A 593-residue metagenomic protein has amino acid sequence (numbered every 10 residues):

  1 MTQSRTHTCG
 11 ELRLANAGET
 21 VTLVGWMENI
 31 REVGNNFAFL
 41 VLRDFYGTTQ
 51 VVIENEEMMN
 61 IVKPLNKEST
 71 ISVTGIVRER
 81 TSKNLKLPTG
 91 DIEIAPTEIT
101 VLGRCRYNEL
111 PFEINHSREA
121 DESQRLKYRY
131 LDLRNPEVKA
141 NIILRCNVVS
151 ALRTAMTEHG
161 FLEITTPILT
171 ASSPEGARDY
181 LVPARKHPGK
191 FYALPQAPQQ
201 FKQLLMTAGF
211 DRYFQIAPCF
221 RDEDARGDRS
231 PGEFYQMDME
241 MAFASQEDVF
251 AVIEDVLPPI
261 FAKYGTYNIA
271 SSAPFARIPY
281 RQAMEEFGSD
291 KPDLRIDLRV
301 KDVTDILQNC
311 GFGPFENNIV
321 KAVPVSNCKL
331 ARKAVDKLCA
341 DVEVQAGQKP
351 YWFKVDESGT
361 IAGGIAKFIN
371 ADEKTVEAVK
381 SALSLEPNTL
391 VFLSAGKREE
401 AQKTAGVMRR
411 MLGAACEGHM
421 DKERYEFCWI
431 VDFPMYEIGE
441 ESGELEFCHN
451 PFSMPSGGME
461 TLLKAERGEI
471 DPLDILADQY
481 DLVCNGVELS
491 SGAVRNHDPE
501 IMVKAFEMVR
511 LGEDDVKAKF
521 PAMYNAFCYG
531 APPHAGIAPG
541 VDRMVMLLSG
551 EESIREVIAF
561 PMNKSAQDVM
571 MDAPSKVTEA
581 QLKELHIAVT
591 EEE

Functional and structural regions predicted by a protein language model:
M1-E593: Class II aminoacyl-tRNA synthetase catalytic cores and aaRS-like
